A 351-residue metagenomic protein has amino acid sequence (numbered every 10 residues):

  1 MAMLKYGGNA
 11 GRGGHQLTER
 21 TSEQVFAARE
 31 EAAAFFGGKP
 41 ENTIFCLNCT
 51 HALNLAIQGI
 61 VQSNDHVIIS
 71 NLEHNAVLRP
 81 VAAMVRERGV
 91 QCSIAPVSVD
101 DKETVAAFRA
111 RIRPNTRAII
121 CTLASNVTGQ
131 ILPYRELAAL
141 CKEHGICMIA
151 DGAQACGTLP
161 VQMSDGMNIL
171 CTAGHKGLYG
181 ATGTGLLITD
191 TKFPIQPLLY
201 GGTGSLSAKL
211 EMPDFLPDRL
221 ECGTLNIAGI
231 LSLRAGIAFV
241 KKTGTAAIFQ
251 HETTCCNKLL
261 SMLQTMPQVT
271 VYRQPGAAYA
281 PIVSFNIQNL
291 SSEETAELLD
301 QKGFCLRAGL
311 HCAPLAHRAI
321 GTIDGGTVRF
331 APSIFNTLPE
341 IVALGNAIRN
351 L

Functional and structural regions predicted by a protein language model:
M1-L351: Pyridoxal 5′-phosphate
